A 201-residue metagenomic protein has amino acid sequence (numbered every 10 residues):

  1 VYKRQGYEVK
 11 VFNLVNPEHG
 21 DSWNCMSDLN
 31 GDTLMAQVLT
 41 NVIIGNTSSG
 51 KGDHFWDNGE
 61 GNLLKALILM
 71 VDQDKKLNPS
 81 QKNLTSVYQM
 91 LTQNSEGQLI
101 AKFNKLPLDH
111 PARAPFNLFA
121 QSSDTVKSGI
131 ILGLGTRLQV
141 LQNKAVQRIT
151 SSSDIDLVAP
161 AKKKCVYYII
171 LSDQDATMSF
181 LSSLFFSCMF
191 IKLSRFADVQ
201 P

Functional and structural regions predicted by a protein language model:
K3-P201: P-loop NTPase motor domains
